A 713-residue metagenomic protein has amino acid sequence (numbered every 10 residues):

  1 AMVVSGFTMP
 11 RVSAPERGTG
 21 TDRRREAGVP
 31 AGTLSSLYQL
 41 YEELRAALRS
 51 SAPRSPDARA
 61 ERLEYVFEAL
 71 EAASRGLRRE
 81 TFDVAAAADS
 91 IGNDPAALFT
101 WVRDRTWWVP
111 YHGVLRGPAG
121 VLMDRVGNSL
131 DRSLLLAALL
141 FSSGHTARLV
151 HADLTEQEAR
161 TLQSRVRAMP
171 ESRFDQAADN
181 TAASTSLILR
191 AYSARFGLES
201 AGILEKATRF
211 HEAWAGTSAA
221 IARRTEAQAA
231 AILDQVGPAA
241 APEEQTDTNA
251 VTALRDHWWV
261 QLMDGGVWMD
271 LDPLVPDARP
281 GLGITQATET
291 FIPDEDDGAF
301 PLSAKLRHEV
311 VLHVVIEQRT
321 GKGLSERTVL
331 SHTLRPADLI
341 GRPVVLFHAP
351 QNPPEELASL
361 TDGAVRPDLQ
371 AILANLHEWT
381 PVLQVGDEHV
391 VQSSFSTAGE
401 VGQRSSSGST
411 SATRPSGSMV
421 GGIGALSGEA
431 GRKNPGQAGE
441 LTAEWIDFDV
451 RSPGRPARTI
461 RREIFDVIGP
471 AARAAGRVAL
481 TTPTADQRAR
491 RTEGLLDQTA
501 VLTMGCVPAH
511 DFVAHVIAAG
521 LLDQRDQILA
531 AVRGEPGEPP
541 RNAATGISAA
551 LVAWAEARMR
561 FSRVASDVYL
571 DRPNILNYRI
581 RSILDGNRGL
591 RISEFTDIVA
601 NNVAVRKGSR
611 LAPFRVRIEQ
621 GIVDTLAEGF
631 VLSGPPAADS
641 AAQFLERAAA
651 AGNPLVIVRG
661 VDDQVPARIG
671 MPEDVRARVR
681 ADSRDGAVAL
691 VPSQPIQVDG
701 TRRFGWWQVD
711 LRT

Functional and structural regions predicted by a protein language model:
A1-R62: Intrinsically disordered, low-structural-confidence terminal and linker regions
V3-V4, P10, G18, R49 (+11 more regions): Auxiliary tRNA-acceptor-end handling modules of aminoacyl-tRNA synthetases
L48-N128, R132-R148, L154-W214: Secondary-structure boundary elements
L63-R75, S200-H257: Intrinsically disordered, low-complexity acidic Ser/Thr-rich regulatory segments
G92-A97, L140, V251-R255, D264 (+3 more regions): Extracellular/periplasmic catalytic domains that process cell-envelope and extracellular macromolecules
A97-T100, D104, Y111, A183-L187 (+2 more regions): Active-site rim recognition segments
L282, T288-S409, R414, A425 (+3 more regions): Eukaryote-biased recognition of electropositive, low-complexity segments and basic polyanion/acidic-motif-binding
R458-T713: Long C-terminal appendages of very large multidomain proteins
